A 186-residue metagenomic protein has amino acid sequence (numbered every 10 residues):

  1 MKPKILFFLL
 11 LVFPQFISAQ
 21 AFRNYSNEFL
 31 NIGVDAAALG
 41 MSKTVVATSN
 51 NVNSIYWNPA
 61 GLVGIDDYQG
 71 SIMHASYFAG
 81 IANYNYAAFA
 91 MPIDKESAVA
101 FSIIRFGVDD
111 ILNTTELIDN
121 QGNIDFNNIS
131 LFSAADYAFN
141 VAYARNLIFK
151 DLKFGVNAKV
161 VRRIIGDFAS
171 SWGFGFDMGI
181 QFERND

Functional and structural regions predicted by a protein language model:
M1-F22: Bacterial Sec-dependent N-terminal signal peptides
Q20-D186: Subset of outer-membrane beta-barrel
